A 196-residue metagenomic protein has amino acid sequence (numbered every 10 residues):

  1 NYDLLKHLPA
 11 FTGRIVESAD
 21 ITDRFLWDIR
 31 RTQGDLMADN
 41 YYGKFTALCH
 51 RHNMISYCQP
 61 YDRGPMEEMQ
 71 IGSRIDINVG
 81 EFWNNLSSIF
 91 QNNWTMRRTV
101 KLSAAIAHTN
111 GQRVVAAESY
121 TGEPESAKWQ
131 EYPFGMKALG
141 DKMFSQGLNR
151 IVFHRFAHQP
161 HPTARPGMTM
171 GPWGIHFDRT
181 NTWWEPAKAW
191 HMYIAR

Functional and structural regions predicted by a protein language model:
N1-N78, W83-R196: Carbohydrate-binding surfaces of carbohydrate-active enzymes
